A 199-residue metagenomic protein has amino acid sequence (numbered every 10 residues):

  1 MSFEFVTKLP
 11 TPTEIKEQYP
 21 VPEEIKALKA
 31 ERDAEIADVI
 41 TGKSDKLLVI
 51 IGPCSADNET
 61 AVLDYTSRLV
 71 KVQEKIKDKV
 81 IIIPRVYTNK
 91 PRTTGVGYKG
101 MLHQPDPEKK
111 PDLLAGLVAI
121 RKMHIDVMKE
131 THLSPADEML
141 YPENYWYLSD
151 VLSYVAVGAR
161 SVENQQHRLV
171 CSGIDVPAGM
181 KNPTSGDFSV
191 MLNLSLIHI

Functional and structural regions predicted by a protein language model:
F3-K43: N- or domain-start disorder-to-order transition segments that initiate the globular core
A27-K43, I120-K129, E163-L169, I174: Structured alpha-helical segments in the cores of large, soluble enzyme domains
K46-V49, V80-I83, I125, H132-M139 (+3 more regions): Structural motif
G52: Conserved, mostly hydrophobic/aromatic
S67-W146: A generic, well-ordered mixed alpha/beta core segment in the N-terminal half of proteins
Q104-I120, Y154-G179: Acidic, His- and aromatic-enriched active-site or binding-groove loops in soluble protein domains that engage sugars
V127-G173: Aromatic- and glycine-enriched pocket-lining scaffold segments that form the walls of small-molecule binding clefts
I197-I199: Conserved small/polar residues in nucleotide/adenosyl-binding loops
